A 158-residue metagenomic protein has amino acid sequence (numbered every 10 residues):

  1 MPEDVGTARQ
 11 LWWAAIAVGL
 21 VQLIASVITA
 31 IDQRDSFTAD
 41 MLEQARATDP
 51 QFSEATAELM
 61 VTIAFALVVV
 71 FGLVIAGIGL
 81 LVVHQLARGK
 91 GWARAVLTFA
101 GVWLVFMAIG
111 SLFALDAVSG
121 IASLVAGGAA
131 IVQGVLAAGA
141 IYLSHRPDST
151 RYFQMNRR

Functional and structural regions predicted by a protein language model:
M1-L11, G77-L97, A138-R158: Cytoplasmic membrane-interface segments at the C-terminal ends of transmembrane helices
M1-S36, R158: Cytosolic juxtamembrane helix and N-cap/initiation of the first transmembrane helix
W13, A17, V70, F99-V102 (+2 more regions): Hydrophobic residues within alpha-helical transmembrane segments of multi-pass solute transporters/permease subunits
V18, W103-L104, G110, V132 (+2 more regions): Hydrophobic residues within membrane-embedded alpha-helical segments of Major Facilitator Superfamily
L23-T29, G79-V83, A108-S111, L115 (+1 more regions): Structural signal for membrane-spanning alpha-helices in multi-pass inner-membrane proteins, emphasizing helix cores
A25-V68, I109-I131: Membrane interfacial helix motifs at helix-loop boundaries and amphipathic/re-entrant anchors
A66-L80: Hydrophobic alpha-helical transmembrane segments
L86-A126: Hydrophobic alpha-helical transmembrane segments of integral membrane proteins
